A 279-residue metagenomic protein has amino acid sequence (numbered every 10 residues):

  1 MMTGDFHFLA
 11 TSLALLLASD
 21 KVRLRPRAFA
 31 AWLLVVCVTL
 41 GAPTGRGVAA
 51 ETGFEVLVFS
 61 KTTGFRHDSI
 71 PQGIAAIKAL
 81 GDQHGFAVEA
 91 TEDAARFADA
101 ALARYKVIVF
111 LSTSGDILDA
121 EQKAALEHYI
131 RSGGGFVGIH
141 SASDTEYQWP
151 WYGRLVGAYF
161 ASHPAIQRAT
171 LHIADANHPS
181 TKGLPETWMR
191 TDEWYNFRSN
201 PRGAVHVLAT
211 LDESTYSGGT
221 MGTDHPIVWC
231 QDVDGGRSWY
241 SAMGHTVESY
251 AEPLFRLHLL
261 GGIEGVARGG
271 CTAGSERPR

Functional and structural regions predicted by a protein language model:
M1-R25: N-terminal secretory signal peptides that target proteins for export/translocation
A30-A42: Bacterial N-terminal signal peptides
G45-A49: Sec/Tat signal peptide C-region and signal peptidase I cleavage site
A50-F54, S60, P71, A75-F86 (+3 more regions): Extracellular ligand-binding/catalytic regions of CAZymes and related secreted enzymes and adhesion modules
E55-F59, L102-E146, S241: Short alpha-beta junction capping motif
T62-F65, A94-R96, S114-I117, F136 (+3 more regions): Solvent-exposed loop/turn segments at secondary-structure junctions within structured extracellular/periplasmic domains
T63-I70, D116-K123, E252: Solvent-exposed, acidic/flexible segments
A158, S162-G235: Catalytic beta-strand/loop cores that center a nucleophilic Ser/Cys/Thr and support acyl-enzyme chemistry
